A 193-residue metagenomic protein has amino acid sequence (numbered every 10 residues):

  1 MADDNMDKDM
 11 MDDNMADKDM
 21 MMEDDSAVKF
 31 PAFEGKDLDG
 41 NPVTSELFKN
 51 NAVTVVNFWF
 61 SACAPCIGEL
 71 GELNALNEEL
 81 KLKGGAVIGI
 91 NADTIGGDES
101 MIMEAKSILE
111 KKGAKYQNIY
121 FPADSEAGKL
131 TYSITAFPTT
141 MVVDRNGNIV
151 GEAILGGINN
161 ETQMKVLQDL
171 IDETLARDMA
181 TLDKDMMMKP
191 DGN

Functional and structural regions predicted by a protein language model:
M1-A32, K49-N51, M103-S107, L182-D183 (+1 more regions): N-proximal helix/coil linker or "cap" segments that precede and/or mark the start of modular domains
A32-T54: A short beta-strand-turn-helix
V55-V56, V87: Hydrophobic beta-strand anchors of alpha/beta hydrolase catalytic cores
N57-C63, A92: Aromatic-flanked redox-active Cys/Sec active sites in thiol-based oxidoreductases, especially the WC-centered
I67-K111, A123-G128: Structural microenvironment flanking redox-active thiols in thiol-disulfide oxidoreductases
M103-M141, R145, I154: Short, internal strand/loop/helix patches that form the active-site neighborhood or redox-interaction surface
V142-N193: Thiol-/selenol-based redox modules, centered on thioredoxin-like and closely related oxidoreductase domains
